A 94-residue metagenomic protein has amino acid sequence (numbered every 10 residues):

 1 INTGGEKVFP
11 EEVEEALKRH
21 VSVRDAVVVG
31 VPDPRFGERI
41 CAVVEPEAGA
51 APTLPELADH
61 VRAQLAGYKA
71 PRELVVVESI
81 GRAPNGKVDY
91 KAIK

Functional and structural regions predicted by a protein language model:
I1-K69, S79-G81, K91: AMP-binding/adenylate-forming catalytic core of the ANL superfamily
L74-V77: General small-molecule cofactor/ligand-binding pocket signal
